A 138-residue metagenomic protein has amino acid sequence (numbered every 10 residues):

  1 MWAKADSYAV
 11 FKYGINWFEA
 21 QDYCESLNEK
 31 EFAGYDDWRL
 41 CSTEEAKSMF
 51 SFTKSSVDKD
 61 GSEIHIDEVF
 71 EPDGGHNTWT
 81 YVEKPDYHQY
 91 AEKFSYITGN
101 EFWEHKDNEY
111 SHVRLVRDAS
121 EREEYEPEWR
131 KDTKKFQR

Functional and structural regions predicted by a protein language model:
M1, G74, Y96-G99: Short, solvent-exposed coil/turn segments at beta-strand boundaries
M1-W38, H112-V116, E123-R138: Extracellular adhesion/carbohydrate-recognition regions
W2-K4, H65, W103: A sequence-level detector of short linear motifs
Q21-D37, T43-K93: An exposed tryptophan-centered "aromatic clamp" motif
V82-Q137: Solvent-exposed, polar surface segments
